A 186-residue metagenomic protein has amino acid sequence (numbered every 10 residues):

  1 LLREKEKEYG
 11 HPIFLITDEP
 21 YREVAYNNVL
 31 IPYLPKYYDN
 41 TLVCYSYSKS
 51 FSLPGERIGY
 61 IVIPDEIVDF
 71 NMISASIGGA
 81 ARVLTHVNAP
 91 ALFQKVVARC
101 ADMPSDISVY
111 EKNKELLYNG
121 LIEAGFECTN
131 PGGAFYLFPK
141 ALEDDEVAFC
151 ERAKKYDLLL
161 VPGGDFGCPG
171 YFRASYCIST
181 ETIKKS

Functional and structural regions predicted by a protein language model:
L1-S186: PLP-dependent class I/II
